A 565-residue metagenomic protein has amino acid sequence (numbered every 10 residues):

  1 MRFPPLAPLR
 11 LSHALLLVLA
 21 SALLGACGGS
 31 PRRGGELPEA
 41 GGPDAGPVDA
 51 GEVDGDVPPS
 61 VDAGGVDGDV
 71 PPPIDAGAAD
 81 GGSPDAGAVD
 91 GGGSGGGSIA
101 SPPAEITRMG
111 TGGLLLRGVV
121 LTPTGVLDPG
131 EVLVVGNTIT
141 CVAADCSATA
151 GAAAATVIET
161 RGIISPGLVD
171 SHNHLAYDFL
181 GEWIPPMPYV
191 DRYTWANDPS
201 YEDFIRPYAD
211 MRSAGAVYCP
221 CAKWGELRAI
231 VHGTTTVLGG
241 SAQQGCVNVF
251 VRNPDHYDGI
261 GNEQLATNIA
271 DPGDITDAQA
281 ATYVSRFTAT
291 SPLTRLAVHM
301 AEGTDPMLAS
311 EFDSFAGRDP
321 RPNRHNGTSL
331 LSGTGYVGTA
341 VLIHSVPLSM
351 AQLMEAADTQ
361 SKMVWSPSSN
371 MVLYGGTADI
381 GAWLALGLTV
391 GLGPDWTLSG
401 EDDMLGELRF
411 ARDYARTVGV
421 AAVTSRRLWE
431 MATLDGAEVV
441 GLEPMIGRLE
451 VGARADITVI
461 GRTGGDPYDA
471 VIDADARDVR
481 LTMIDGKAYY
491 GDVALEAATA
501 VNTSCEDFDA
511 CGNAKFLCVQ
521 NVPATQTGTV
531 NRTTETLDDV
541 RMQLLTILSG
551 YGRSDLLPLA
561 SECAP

Functional and structural regions predicted by a protein language model:
M1-G25: Sec-dependent bacterial lipoprotein signal peptides
A26-P103: Ser/Thr-rich, Pro/Gly/Ala-heavy low-complexity intrinsically disordered linkers and tails of secreted extracellular
C27-A40, A86-G151, N173-L265, R286-A289 (+1 more regions): Active-site microenvironment of metallo-dependent hydrolases
C146-S165: Active-site metal-binding motif and surrounding structural segment of the metallo-beta-lactamase
G167-L180, R295-G303: Histidine-centered catalytic micro-motifs
F179-Y218, Y257-I260, P306-T339, Q360-K362 (+1 more regions): Active-site gating loops and adjacent loop-to-helix segments of metal-dependent hydrolytic enzymes
G233-T339: Metal-coordinating catalytic core of metallo-dependent amide/deamination hydrolases
G317, N323, T328-T339, G376-R462 (+1 more regions): His/Asp/Glu-enriched, well-ordered alpha-helical/loop segment that forms or immediately abuts the divalent-metal
